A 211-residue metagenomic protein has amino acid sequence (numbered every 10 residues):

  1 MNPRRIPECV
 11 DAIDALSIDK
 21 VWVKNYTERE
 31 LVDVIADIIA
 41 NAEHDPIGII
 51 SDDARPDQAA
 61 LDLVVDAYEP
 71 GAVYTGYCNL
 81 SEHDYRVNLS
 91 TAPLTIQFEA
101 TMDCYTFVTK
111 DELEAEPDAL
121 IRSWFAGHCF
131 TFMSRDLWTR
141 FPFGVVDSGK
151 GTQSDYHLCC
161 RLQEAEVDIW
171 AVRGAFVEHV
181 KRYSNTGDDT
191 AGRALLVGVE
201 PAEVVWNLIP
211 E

Functional and structural regions predicted by a protein language model:
M1-R5, C78: A conserved hydrophobic helix/loop-capping motif in glycosyltransferases and polysaccharide synthases
R4, E8-V21: Short, acidic, metal-binding catalytic loop of nucleotide-sugar glycosyltransferases
D19-R29: Conserved donor nucleotide-binding strand/loop of the catalytic core
T27-V34, K150-T152: A short, glycine-/small-residue-rich helix N-cap motif at loop->alpha-helix starts within glycosyltransferase
A36-P46: Active-site nucleotide-sugar/metal-binding loop of Leloir-type enzymes
D45-R55: Short beta-strand-to-loop acidic/aromatic patch adjacent to the donor-nucleotide binding site
D57-V145: Conserved catalytic core of nucleotide-sugar-dependent glycosyltransferases
F125-A126, G144-E211: C-terminal catalytic/acceptor-binding lobe
